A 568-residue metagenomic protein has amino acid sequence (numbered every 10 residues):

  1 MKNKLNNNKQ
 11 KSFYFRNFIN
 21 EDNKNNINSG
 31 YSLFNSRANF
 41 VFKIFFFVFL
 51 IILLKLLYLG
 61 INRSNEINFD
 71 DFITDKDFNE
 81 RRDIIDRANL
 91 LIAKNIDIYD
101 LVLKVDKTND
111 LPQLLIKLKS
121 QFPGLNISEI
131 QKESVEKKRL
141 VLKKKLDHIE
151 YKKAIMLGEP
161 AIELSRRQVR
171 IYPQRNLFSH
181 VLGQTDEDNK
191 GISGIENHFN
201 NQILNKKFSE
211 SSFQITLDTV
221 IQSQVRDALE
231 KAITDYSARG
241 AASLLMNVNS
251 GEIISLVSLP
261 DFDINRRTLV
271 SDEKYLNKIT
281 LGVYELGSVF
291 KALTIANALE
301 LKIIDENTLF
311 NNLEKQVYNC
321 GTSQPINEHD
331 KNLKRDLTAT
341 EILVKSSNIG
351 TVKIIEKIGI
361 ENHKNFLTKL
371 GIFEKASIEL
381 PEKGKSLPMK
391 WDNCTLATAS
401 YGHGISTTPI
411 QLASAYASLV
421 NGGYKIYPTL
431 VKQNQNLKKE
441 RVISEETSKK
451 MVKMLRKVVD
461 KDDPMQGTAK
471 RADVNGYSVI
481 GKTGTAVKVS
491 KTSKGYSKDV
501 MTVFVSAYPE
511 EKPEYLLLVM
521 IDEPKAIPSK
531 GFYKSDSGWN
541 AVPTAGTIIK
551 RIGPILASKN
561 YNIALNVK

Functional and structural regions predicted by a protein language model:
M1-N35: N-terminal Lys/Arg-rich, disordered targeting/topogenic segments
K4, R16-N17, A93, S243 (+6 more regions): Beta-lactam-recognizing serine transpeptidase/beta-lactamase-like catalytic domain environment
N28, S32-N65: Hydrophobic alpha-helical transmembrane signal-anchor segments
L53, G60-D77, I221-Y236: Short, basic/aromatic recognition patches
D77-F78, K94-D100, T185-D188, S255-D261: Short beta->alpha transition motifs characteristic of CBS
N79-K119: Juxtamembrane extramembrane loops of integral membrane proteins
Q113-S120, K132-S211, I215, L518-V519 (+2 more regions): Small/polar-residue-rich segments within soluble enzyme cores
I203-A241, N249: Conserved, well-ordered alpha-helix/loop/beta-strand core segments that scaffold catalytic motifs
